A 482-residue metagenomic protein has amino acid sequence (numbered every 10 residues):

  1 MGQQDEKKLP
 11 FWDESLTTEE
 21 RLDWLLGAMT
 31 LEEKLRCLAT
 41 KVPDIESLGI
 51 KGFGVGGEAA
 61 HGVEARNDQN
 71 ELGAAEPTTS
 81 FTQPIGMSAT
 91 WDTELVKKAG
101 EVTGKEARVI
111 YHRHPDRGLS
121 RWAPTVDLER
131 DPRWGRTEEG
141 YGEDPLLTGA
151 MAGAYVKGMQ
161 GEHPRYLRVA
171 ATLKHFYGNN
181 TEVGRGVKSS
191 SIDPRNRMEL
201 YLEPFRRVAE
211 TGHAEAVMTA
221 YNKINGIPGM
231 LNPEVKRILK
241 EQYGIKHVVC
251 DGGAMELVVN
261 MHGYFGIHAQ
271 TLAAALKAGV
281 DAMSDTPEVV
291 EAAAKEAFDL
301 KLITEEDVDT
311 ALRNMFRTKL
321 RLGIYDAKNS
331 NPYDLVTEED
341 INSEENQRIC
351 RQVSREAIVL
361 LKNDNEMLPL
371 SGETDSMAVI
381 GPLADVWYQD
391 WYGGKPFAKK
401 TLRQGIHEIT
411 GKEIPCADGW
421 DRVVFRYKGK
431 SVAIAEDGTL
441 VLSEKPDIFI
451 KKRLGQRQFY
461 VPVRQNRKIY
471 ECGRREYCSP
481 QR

Functional and structural regions predicted by a protein language model:
M1-S431, A435-T439, S443-Q458, V463-I469 (+1 more regions): Glycoside hydrolase catalytic-domain context in secreted enzymes
